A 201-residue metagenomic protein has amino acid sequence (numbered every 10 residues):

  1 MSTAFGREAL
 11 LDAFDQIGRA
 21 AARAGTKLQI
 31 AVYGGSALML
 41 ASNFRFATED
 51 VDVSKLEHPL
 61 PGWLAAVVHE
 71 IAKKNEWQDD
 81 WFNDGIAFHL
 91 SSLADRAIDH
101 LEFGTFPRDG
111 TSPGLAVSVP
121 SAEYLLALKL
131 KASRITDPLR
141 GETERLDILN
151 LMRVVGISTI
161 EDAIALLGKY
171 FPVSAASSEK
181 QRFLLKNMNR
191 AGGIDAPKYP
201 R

Functional and structural regions predicted by a protein language model:
M1-R201: Compositionally biased terminal segments of proteins
